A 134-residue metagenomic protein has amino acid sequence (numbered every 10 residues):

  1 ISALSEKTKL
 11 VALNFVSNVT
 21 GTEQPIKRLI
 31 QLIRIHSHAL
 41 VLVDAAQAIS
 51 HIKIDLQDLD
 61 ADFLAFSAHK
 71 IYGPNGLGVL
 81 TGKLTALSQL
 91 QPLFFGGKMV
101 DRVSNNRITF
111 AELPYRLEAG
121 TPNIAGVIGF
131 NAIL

Functional and structural regions predicted by a protein language model:
I1-L134: Pyridoxal 5′-phosphate
